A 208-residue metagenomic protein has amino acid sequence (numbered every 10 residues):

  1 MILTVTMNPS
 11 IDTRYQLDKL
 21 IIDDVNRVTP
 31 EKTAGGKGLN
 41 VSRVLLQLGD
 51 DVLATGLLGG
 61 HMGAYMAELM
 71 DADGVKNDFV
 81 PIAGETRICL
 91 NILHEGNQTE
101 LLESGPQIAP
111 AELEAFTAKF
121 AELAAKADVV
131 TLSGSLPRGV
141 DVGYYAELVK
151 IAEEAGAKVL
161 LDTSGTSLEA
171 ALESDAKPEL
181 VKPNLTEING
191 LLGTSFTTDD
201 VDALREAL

Functional and structural regions predicted by a protein language model:
M1-T55, M62-Y65: Glycine-rich phosphate/adenosyl-contacting loop at the front of the ribokinase-like
V5-M7, F79, T131-L132, V159-T163 (+1 more regions): General beta-strand structural signal in soluble alpha/beta enzymes
I21, D71-D73, E95-N97, A176-V181 (+1 more regions): Short, hinge-like loop/turn segments at secondary-structure boundaries
Q47-A127: Conserved N-terminal subdomain of the carbohydrate kinase-like
Q107-A109, L136-V140, S167-A170, G190: Short, small-residue-enriched loops and turns at beta-alpha junctions that line or gate enzyme active sites
K126-G139: Short acidic, glycine-rich surface-loop motifs adjacent to enzyme active sites
A146-L208: Conserved phosphate/ATP/ADP-binding segment of small-molecule kinases
